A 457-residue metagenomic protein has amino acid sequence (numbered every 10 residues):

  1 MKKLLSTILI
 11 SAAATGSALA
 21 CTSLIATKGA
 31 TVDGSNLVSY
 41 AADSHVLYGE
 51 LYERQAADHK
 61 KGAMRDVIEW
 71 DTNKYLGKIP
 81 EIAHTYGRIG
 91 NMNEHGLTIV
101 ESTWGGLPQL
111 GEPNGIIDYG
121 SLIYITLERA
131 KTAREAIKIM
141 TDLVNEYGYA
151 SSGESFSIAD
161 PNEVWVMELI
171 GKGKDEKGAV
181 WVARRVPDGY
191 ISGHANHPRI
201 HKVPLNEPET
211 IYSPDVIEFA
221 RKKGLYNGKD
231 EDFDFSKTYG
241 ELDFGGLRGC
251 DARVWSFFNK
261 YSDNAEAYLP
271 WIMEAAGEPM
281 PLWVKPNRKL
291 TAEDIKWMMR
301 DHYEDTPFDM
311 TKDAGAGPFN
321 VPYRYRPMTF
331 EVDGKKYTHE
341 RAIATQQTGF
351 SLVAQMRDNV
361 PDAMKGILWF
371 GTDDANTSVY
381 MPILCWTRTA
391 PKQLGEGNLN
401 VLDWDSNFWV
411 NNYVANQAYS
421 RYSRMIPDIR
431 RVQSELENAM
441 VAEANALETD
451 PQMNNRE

Functional and structural regions predicted by a protein language model:
K2-I10: Sec-dependent signal peptide recognition, specifically the positively charged N-region followed immediately by
T15-A20: Sec/Tat signal peptide C-region and signal peptidase I cleavage site
C21-Y119, I139-K289: A contiguous strand-loop segment
G111-P113, S121-A130: Second-shell loop/turn segments in exported
L127, K131, T141-Y149, R357: Hydrophobic/aromatic-lined pockets within catalytic cores
R221-I367: Glycine-rich, aromatic-lined ligand/substrate-binding cores of catalytic and carbohydrate-binding domains
A316-M453: Substrate-recognition/cap regions that form aromatic- and gly/pro-loop-enriched pockets for small-molecule ligands
